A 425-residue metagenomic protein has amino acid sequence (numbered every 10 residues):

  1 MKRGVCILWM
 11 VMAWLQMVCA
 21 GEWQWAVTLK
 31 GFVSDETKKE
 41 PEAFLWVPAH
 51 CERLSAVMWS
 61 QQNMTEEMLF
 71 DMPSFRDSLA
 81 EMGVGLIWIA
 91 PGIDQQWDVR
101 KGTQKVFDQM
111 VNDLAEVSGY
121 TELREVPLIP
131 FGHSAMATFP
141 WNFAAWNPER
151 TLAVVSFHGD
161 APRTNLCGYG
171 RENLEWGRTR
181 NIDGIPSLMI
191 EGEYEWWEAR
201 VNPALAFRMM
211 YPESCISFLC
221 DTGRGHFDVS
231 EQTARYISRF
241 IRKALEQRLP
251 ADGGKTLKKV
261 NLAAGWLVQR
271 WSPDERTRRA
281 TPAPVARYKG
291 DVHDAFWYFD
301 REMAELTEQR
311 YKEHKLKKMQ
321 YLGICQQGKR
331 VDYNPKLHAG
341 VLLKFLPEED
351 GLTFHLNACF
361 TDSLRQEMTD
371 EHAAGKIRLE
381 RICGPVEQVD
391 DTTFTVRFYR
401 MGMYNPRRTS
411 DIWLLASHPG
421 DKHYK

Functional and structural regions predicted by a protein language model:
M1-G4: Positively charged n-region of N-terminal signal peptides that target proteins for export
I7-Q16: Bacterial N-terminal signal peptides
V18-V57, L128-F143, N147, T151 (+5 more regions): A domain-start/cap signature at the N-terminus of enzymes
H50-D98, R163-T164, W197-A199: Short substrate-entry loop that stabilizes the transition state in hydrolases
V57-Q61, G85-A90, P127-G132, L152-H158 (+2 more regions): Structural recognition of the beta-strand scaffold that forms the well-ordered cores of secreted hydrolase catalytic
W97-E122: Alpha/beta-hydrolase active-site loop
A153-S238: The feature captures the conserved acid-bearing segment of alpha/beta-hydrolase catalytic domains
T222-E380: Alpha/beta-hydrolase-fold serine-hydrolase catalytic core, especially in secreted/extracellular enzymes
